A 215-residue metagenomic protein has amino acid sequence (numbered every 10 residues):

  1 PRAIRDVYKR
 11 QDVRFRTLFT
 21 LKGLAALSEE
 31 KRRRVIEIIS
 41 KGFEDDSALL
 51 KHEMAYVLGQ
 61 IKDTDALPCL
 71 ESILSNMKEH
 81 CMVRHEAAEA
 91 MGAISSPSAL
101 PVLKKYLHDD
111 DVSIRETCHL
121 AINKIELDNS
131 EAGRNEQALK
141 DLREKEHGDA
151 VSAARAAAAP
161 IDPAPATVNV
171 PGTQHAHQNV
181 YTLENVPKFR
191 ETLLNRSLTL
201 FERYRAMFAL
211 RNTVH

Functional and structural regions predicted by a protein language model:
P1-Y8: Short, small-residue-biased leader/transition segments that mark boundaries at the very start of proteins
R5, I38-S40, C69-I73, V102-K104 (+1 more regions): Buried hydrophobic core positions in alpha-solenoid tandem helical repeats
K9-R10, D46-S47, K78-H80, D110-D111 (+1 more regions): Short inter-helical turns and helix N-cap capping residues of alpha-solenoid HEAT/ARM repeat scaffolds
D12-E30, K41, L49-D63, M82-S96 (+5 more regions): Structural detector for internal amphipathic alpha-helices that build alpha-solenoid repeat scaffolds
R32-I36, A66-L67, A99-L100, T182-V186: Core helices of alpha-solenoid repeat scaffolds
L100, K104-H175: Long, contiguous interaction/recruitment modules in multidomain scaffold/adaptor proteins
T167-G172, L183-T192: Repeat-mediated protein-protein interaction surfaces in helical alpha-solenoids
